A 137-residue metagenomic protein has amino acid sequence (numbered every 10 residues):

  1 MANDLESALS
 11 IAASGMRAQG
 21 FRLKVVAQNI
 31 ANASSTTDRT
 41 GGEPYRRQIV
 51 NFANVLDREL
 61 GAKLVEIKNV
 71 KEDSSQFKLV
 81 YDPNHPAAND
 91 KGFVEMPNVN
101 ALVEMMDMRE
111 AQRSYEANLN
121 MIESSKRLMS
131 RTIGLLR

Functional and structural regions predicted by a protein language model:
M1-R137: Amphipathic alpha-helical polymerization modules
